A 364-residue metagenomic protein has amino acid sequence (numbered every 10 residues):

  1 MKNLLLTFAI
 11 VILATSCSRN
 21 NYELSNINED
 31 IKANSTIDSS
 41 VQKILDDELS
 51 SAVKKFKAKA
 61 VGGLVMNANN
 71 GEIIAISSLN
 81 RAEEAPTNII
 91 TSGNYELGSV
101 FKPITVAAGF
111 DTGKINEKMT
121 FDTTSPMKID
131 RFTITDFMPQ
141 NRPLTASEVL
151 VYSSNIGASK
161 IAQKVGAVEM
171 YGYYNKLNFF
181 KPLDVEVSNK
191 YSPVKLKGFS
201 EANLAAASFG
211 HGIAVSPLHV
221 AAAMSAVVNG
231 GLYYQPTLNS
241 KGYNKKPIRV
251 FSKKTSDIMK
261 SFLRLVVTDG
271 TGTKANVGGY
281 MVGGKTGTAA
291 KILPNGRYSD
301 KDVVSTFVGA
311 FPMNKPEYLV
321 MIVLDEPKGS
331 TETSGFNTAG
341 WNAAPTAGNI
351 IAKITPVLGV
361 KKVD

Functional and structural regions predicted by a protein language model:
M1-A85, I89, N94, S99 (+3 more regions): Periplasmic/cell-envelope proteins involved in peptidoglycan metabolism and beta-lactam response
S39, V61-G93, A107, D111-E326 (+1 more regions): Beta-lactam-recognizing serine transpeptidase/beta-lactamase-like catalytic domain environment
